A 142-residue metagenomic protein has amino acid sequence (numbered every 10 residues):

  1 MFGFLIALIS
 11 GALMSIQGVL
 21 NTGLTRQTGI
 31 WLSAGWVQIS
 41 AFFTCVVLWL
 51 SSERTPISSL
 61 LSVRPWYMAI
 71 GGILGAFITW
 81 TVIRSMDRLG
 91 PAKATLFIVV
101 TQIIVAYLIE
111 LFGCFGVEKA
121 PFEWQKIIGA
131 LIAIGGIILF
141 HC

Functional and structural regions predicted by a protein language model:
M1-I9, R26, F42-Y67, L89 (+4 more regions): Membrane-interface interhelical linkers
M1-Q27, F77, T81: Glycine-/small-residue-enriched transmembrane alpha-helix faces in small-molecule transporters and effluxers
M14, C45-S52, V82, A106-E110 (+1 more regions): Structural signal for membrane-spanning alpha-helices in multi-pass inner-membrane proteins, emphasizing helix cores
M14-S15, G71-T79, Q102-I103, H141: Transmembrane alpha-helical core positions of polytopic small-molecule transporters
R26-I30, T81-V100, G116: Structural motif at transmembrane-helix junctions in multi-pass transporters
W36-V37, I70, F97-I98, Q125-I128: Hydrophobic core positions of alpha-helical segments in small-molecule transporters and transporter systems
S40-T44, F97-F112, L131: Alpha-helical transmembrane segments of compact multi-pass small-molecule transporters, enriched in specific families
F122-H141: Hydrophobic transmembrane alpha-helices of multi-pass small-molecule transport proteins
